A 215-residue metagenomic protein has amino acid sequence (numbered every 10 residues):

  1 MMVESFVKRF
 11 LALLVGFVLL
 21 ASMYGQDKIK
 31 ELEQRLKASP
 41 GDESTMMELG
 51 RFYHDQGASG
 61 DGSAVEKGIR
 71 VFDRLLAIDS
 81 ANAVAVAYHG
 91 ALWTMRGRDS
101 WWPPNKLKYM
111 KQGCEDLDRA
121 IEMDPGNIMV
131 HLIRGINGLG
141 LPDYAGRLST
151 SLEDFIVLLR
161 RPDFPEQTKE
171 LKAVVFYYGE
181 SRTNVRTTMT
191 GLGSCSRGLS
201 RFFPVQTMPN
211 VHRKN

Functional and structural regions predicted by a protein language model:
A12-A21: Bacterial N-terminal signal peptides
Y24-K30, S59-V71, K106-E115, R147-V157: Helix-turn-helix repeat elements of alpha-solenoid scaffolds
E33-D42, R74-A85, D118-G126, L159-E170: Flexible helix-coil transition and linker loops at the boundaries of alpha-helical arrays
R35, G68, L75, G97 (+6 more regions): Alpha-helical solenoid scaffolds that mediate protein-protein interactions, centered on TPR/SEL1-like repeats but also
S44, V84, A91, M129 (+3 more regions): Start-of-helix register in tetratricopeptide repeats
E48, Y88, M95, I133 (+3 more regions): "A position-specific structural signal for the A-helix of alpha-solenoid helical repeats
G50, D55-G60, M95-P104, G140-A145 (+2 more regions): Short coil/turn linking the two alpha-helices of tandem helical-hairpin repeats
E166-N215: Terminal, low-structured helical/coil segments at or just beyond the last alpha-helical repeat
